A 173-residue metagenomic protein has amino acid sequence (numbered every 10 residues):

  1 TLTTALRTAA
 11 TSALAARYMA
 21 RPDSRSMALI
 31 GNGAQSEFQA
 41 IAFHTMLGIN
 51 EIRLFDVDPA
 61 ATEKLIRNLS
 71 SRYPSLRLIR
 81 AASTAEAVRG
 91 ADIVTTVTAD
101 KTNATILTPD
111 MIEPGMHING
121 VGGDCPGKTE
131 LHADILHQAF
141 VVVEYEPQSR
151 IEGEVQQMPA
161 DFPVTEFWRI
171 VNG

Functional and structural regions predicted by a protein language model:
T1, S12, A20-H44, R53-A61: Glycine-rich adenosine-cofactor-binding loop
T1-S26, E63, P159-G173: NAD(P)-dependent dehydrogenase/reductase Rossmann-like domain
M46-Y73, E146: NAD(P)-binding Rossmann-fold cofactor-contacting core
L76-A91: Short acidic low-complexity segments
E86-A87, M111, D134-I135: Structural alpha-helical scaffold elements that stabilize or flank donor/cofactor-binding regions in carbohydrate
G90, K101-H117: Rossmann-fold NAD(P) dinucleotide-binding segment
T98-D100, G122-G123: Short glycine-/small-residue-rich Rossmann-like dinucleotide-binding loops
G127-G173: Adenosine-phosphate binding glycine-rich loop
